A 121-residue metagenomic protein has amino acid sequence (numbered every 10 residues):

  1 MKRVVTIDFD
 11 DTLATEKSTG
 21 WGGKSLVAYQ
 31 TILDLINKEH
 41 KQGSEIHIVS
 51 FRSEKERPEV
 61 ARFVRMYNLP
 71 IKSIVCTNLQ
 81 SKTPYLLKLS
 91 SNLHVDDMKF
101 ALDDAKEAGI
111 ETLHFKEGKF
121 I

Functional and structural regions predicted by a protein language model:
M1-T77: Alpha-helical substrate-recognition element adjacent to the catalytic core
D34-I36, L87, D103: Compositionally biased amphipathic helical and low-complexity segments enriched in hydrophobic
Q42-S44, L69-P70, K88-N92, A108-I110: Short glycine/proline-enriched coil/turn segments at helix->beta-strand junctions
E56-P58, K82-P84, A101-D103: Short, well-ordered alpha-helical microsegments
V75-L79, F115-G118: A generic structural motif
N78-S91, K99: A conserved donor-nucleotide-binding helix/loop in the catalytic core of Leloir-type glycosyltransferases
S91-I121: Acidic, Mg2+-coordinating phosphoryl-transfer loop and its flanking beta/alpha structural elements, shared across
